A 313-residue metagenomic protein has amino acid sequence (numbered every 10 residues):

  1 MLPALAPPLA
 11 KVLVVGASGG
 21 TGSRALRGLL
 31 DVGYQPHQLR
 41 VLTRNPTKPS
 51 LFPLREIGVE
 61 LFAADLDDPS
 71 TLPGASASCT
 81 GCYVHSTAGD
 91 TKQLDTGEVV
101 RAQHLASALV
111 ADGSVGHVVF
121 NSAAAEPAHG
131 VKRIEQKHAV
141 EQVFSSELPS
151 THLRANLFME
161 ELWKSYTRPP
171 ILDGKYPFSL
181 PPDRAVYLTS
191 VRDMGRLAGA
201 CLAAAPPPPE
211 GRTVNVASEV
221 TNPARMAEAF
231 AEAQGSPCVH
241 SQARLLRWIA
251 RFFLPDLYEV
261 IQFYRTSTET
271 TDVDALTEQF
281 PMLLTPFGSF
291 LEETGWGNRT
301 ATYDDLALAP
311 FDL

Functional and structural regions predicted by a protein language model:
L2-Q38, L42-F52, D67-S70, A88-V99 (+3 more regions): Oxidoreductase cofactor-interface core, primarily capturing Rossmann-like NAD(P)-dependent enzymes
F52-R55, E60-C79: Conserved Rossmann-fold cofactor-binding substructure of NAD(P)-dependent oxidoreductases
P73, Q103-A106, V191-G199, L284-E292: Short, amphipathic alpha-helical "lid/cap" segments that border enzyme active or binding sites
G74-S78, A108, V143: CheY-like receiver
S76, T80-Y83, V119: N-terminal Rossmann-like NAD(P) cofactor-binding module of classical short-chain dehydrogenase/reductase
A102, K137, P223, Y258-Y264: A general structural signal for well-ordered alpha-helical segments in protein cores
V214, A227-E269, D305, P310-L313: Terminal hydrophobic/aromatic helix or amphipathic segment near a protein terminus
A275-L313: Amphipathic terminal alpha-helices
